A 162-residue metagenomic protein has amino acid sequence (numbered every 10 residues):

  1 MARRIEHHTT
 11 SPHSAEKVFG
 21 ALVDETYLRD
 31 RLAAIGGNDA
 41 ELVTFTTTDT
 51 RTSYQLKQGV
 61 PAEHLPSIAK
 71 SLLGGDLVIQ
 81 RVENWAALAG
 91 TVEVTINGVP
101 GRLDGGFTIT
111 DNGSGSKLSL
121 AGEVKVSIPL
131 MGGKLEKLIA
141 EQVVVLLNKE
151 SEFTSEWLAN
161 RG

Functional and structural regions predicted by a protein language model:
M1-E63: Hydrophobic ligand-binding cavity/cleft-lining segments
A2-R4, D111, N160: Extended beta-strand/beta-hairpin segments
H7-T9, E41-V43, I79-N84, D104-D111: Hydrophobic/aromatic beta-strand elements that line small-molecule binding cavities or substrate pockets in beta-rich
G36, S71-I79, V99-T108: Amphipathic hydrophobic-ligand
E41-V94: Glycine-rich portal/gate segments that line the openings of hydrophobic small-molecule binding cavities
Q55, N84, E93-E141: Beta-strand/loop substructures that line and gate deep hydrophobic ligand-binding cavities in soluble
L77-V82, A86, G132-G162: A conserved amphipathic terminal alpha-helix motif
